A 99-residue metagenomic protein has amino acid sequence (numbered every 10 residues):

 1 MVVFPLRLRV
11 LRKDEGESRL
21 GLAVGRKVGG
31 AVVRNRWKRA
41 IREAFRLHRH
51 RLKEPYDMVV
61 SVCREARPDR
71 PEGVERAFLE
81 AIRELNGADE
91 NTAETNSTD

Functional and structural regions predicted by a protein language model:
M1-D99: Positively charged, solvent-exposed patches that mediate nucleic-acid binding
